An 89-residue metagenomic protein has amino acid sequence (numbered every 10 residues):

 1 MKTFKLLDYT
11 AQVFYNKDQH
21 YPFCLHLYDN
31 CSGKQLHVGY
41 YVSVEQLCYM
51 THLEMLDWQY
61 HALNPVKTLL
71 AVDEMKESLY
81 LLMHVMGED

Functional and structural regions predicted by a protein language model:
M1-L36: Amphipathic, interaction-prone secondary-structure segments
H37-D89: Mixed-charge, Lys/Arg-enriched low-complexity segments
